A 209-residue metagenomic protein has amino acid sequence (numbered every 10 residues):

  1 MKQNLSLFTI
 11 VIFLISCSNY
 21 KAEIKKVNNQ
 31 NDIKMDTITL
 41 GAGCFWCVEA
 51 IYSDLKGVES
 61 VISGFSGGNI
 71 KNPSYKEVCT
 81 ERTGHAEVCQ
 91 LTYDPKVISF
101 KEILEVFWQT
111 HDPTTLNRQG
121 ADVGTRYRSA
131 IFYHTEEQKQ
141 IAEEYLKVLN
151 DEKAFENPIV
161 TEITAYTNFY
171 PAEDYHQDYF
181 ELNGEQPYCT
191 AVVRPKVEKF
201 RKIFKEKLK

Functional and structural regions predicted by a protein language model:
M1-V27: Bacterial Sec-dependent N-terminal signal peptides
C17-K209: Flexible coil/turn and secondary-structure edge motifs
